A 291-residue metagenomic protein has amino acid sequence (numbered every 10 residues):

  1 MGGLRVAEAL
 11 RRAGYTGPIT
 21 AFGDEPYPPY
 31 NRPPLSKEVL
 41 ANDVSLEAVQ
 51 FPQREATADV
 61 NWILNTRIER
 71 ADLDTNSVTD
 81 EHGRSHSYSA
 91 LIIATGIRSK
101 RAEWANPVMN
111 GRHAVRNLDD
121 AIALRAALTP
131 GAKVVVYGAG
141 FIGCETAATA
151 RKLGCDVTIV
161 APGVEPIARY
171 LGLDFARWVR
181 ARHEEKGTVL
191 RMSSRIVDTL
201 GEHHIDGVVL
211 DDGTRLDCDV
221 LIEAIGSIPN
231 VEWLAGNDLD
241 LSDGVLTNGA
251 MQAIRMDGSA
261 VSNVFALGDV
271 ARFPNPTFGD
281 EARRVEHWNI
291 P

Functional and structural regions predicted by a protein language model:
M1, R116, G138-G140: Glycine-rich Rossmann-fold phosphate-binding loop(s) that bind the pyrophosphate of adenine dinucleotide cofactors
M1-I63, A147-L171: Beta1-alpha1 glycine-rich phosphate/pyrophosphate-binding loop at the start of Rossmann-like nucleotide-binding domains
A7-A9, P33-P34, E103-P107, A147-T149 (+2 more regions): Short amphipathic alpha-helical segments
T16-T20, N61-D80, H86, L153-G249 (+1 more regions): A Rossmann-like FAD-binding core segment of flavoenzymes
G23, C144, G268: Active-site flanking residues adjacent to catalytic metal/cofactor-binding acidic residues
P29, R101-A102, C144-E145, A168 (+3 more regions): Glycine/Thr-rich phosphate-binding loops of Rossmann-like dinucleotide-binding domains
F51-V135, V209-D211, I222-A224, P229 (+2 more regions): FAD-binding core/adjacent interface of flavoenzyme oxidoreductases
M109-T129, H203-V209, R215-P291: FAD-site-proximal beta/loop scaffold in flavoenzymes
